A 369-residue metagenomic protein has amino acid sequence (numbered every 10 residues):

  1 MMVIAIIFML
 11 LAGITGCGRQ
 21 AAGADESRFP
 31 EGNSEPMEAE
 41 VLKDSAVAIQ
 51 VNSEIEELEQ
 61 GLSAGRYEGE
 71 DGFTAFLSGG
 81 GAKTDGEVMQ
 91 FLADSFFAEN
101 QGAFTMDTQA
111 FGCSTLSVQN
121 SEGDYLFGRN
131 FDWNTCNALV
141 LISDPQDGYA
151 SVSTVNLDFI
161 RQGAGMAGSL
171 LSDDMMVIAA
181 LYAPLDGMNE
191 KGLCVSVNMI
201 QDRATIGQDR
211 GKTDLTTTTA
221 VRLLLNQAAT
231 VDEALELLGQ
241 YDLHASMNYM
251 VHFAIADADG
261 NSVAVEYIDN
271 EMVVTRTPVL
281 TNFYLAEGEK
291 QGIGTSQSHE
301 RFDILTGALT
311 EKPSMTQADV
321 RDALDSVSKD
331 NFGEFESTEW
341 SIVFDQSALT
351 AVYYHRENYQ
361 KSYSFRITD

Functional and structural regions predicted by a protein language model:
V3-G13: Bacterial N-terminal signal peptides
I7, R28, N282-F283: Intrinsic disorder/low-structure terminal segments
A12-R222, N226, T316-D369: N-terminal mature-domain region immediately after signal-peptide cleavage in secreted/organellar precursors
V195-V197, D202-D330, F335-S337: A surface/extracellular/periplasmic glyco- and lipid-processing/surface-interacting theme
